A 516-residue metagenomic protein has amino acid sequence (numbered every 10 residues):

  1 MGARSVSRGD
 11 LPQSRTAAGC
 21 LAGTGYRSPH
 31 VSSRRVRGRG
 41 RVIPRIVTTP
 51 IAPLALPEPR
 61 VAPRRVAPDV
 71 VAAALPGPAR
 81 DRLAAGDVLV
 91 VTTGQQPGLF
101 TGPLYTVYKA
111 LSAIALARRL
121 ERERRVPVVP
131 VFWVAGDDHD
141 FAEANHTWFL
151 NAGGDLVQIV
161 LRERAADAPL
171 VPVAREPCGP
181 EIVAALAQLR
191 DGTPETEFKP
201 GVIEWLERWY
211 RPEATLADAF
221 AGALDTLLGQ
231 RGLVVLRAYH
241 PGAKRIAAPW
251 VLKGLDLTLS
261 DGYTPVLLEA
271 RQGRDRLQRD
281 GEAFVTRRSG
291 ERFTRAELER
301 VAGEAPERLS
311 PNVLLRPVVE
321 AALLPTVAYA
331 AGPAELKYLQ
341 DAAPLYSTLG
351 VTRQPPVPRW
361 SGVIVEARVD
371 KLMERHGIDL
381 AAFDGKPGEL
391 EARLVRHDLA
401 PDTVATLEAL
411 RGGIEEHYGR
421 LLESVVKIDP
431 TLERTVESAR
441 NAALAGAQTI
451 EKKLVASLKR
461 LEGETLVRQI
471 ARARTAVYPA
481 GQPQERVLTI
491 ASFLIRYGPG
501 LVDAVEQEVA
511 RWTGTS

Functional and structural regions predicted by a protein language model:
L11, T16-A17, L21-L75, G94: N-terminal leader/transition segments
G38-G40, R45-P59, P63, A221-F293 (+2 more regions): Long, compositionally biased intrinsically disordered regions
G86-E121, A331: N-terminal catalytic cores of NTP/NDP-binding nucleotidyl/phosphoryl-transfer enzymes
P103-L104, A117-D140: Glycine-rich phosphate/pyrophosphate-binding loops and their adjacent beta-strand/loop elements at enzyme active sites
L104-Y105, D140-T147, A247-W250, D341: Short acidic, glycine/serine/threonine-rich loops at helix termini
H146-W148, I364-R396: A structural-propensity feature for long, helix-poor, extended segments
W148-C178: A glycine-rich helix N-cap at a beta->alpha junction
G262-V327, A331-P344, R353-P355, W360-E366 (+1 more regions): A translation/RNA-centric and nucleic-acid-associated enzymatic feature enriched in Class II aminoacyl-tRNA synthetases
